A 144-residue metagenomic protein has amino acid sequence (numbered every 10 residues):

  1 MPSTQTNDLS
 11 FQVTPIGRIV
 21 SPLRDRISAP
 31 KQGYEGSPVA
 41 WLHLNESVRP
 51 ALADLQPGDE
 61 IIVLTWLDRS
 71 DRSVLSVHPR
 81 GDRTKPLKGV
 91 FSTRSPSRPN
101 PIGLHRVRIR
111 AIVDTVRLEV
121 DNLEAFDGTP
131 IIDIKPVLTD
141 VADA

Functional and structural regions predicted by a protein language model:
M1-R106, R110-A144: Glycine-rich, low-complexity intrinsically disordered segments
